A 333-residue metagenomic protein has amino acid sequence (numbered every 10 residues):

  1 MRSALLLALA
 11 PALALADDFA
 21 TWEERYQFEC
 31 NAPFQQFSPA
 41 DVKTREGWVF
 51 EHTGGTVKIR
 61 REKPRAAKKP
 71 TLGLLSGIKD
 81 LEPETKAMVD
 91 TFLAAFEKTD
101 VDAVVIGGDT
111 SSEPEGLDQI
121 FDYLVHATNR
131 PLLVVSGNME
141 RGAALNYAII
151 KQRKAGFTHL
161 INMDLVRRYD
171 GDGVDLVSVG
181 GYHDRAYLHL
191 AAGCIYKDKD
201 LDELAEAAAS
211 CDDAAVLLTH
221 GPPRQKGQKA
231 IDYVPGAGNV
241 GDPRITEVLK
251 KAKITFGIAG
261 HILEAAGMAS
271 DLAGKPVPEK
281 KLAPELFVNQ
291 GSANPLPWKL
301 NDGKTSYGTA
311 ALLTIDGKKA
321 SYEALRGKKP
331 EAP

Functional and structural regions predicted by a protein language model:
A16-D122: N-terminal active-site segment of His-dependent metallophosphoesterases
T21-H52, K58, R168-D172, A266-P333: Binuclear metal-dependent phosphoesterase catalytic core
K69-D80, G173-R185, V216-H220, L286-S292 (+1 more regions): Active-site-proximal beta-strand elements of phosphoester/diester hydrolases
L74-G77, A103-D109, P131-M139, I161-D164 (+3 more regions): Active-site neighborhood of phospho(di)ester-bond hydrolases with catalytic His/Asp-centered motifs
K79-E84, S111-G116, N138-N146, R167-D170 (+4 more regions): Active-site environment of divalent metal-dependent phosphoester hydrolases
E82-G171, K251, K280-P284: Core catalytic region of metal-dependent phosphoesterases/phosphodiesterases, especially metallo-beta-lactamase-like
S111, A215-K253: Active-site-proximal segments of metal-dependent phosphoesterases and phosphodiesterases across multiple
D172-A215, V234-P243: Binuclear metal-dependent hydrolase catalytic cores centered on His/Asp/Glu-rich metal-binding motifs
